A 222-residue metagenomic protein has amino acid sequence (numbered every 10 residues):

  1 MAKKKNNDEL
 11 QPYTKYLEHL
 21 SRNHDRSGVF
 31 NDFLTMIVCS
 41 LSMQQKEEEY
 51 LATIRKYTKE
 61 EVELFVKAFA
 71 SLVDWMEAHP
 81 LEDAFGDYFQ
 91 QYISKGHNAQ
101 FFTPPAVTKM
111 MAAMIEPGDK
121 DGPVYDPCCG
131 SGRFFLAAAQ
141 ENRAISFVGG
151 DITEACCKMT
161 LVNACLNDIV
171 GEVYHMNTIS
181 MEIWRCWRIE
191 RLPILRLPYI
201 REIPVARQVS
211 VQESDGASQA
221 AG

Functional and structural regions predicted by a protein language model:
M1-G222: Class I S-adenosyl-L-methionine-dependent methyltransferase catalytic core
